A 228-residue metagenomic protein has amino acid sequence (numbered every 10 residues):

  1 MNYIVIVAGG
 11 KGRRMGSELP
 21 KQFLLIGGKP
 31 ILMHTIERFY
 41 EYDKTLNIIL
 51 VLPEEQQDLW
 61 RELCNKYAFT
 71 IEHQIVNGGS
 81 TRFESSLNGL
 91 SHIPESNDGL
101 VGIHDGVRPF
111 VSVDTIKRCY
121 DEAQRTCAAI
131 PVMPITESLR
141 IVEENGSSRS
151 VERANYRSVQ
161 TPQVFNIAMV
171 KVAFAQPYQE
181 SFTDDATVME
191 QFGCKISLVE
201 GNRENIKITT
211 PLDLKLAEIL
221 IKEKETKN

Functional and structural regions predicted by a protein language model:
M1-D58: N-terminal glycine-rich phosphate-binding loop and ensuing alpha1 helix
I6, L32, G89, D105 (+3 more regions): Residue-level signal for inorganic ion chemistry
M33-D98, P177: Conserved N-terminal catalytic core of the sugar/cofactor nucleotidyltransferase
L46-I48, A128, K195: Residues at the starts of beta-strands that form the adenosine-phosphate
Q57-W60, F83-S86, I116, V132 (+3 more regions): A general structural signal for well-ordered alpha-helical segments in protein cores
S80-V142, G146, Q160: Conserved beta-loop-beta/alpha segment of the NTase-like Rossmann-fold superfamily that binds/positions NTPs
R149-V159: A recurrent flexible, glycine/aromatic-enriched loop bordering the glycosyltransferase active site that acts as
R157-N228: Conserved alpha/beta core of the MobA/IspD/sugar-nucleotide pyrophosphorylase nucleotidyltransferase superfamily
